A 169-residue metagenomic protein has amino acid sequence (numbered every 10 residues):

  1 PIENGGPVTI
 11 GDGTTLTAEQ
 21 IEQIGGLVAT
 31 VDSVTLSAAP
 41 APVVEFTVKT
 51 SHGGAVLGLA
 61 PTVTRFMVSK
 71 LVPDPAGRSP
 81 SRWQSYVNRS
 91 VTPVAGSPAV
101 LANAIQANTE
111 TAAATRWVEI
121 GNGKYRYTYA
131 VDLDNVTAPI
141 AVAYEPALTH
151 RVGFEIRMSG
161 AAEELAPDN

Functional and structural regions predicted by a protein language model:
P1-Q23: A eukaryote-biased signal for short, well-structured alpha-helical docking elements
L16-P42: Beta-strand-rich domain onsets/edges
G25, S37-N169: Extended surface/linker regions that mediate inter-domain or inter-protein docking in multi-component redox
